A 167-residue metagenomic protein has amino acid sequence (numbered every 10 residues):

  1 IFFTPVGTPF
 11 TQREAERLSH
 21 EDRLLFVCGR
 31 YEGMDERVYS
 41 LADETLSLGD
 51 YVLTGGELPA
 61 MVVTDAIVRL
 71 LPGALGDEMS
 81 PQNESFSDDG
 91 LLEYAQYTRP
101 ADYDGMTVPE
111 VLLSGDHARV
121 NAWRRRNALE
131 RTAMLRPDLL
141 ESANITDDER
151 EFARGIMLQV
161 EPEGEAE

Functional and structural regions predicted by a protein language model:
I1-R30, D35, P72-G73: S-adenosyl-L-methionine/SAH cofactor-binding core of RNA-modifying enzymes
T4, M79-Y94: A short beta-strand-loop-alpha-helix capping motif that often carries His-Thr
E21-D22, L41, L135: Structured helix-beta-strand junction loops
L25, T45, Y51-V52, A101 (+1 more regions): Short glycine- and Lys/Arg-enriched binding-loop motifs that mark or flank ligand-binding interfaces
M34-Q82, F86: Structured adenosyl-cofactor binding patch, chiefly the S-adenosyl-L-methionine
G90-A143: Long, charged alpha-helical interface segments
E130-E167: N-terminus-biased detector of the onset of the functional/mature region
